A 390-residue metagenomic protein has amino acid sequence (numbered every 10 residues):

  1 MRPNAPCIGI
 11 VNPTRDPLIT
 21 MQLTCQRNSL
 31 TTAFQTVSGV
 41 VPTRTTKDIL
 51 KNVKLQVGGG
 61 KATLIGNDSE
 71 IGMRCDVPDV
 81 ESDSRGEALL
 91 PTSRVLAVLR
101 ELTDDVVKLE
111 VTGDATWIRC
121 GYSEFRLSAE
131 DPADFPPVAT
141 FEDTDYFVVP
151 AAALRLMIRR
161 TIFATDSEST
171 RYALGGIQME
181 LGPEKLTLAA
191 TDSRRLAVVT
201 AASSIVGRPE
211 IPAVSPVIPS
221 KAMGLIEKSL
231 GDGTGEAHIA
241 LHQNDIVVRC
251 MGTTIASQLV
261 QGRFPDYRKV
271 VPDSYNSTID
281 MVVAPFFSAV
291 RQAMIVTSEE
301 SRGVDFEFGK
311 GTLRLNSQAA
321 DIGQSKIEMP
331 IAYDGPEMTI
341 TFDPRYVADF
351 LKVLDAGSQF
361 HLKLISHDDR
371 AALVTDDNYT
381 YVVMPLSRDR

Functional and structural regions predicted by a protein language model:
R2-R390: Structural preference for solvent-exposed beta-strand-turn elements and adjacent flexible terminal/loop segments within
